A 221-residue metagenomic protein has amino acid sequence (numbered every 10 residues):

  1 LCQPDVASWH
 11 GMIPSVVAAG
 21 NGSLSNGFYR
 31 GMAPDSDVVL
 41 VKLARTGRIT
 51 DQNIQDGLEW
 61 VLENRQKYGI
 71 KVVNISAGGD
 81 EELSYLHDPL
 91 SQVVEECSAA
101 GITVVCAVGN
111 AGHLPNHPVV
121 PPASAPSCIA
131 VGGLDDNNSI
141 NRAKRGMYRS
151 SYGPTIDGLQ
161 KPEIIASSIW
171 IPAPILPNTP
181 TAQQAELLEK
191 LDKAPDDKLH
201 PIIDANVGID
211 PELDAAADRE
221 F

Functional and structural regions predicted by a protein language model:
L1-Q52, Q66-K71, A99, S124-C128 (+2 more regions): Subtilisin-like serine protease catalytic core
L24, A44-R48, G79-E82, N110-L114 (+2 more regions): Solvent-exposed loop/turn segments at secondary-structure junctions within structured extracellular/periplasmic domains
N26-F28, L90-V94, P115-V119, R149-S151: Short beta-alpha junctions and helix-cap segments that line functional grooves
K42, N74-G78, V105-V108, G132-G133 (+1 more regions): A cross-family glycoside hydrolase active-site/sugar-binding cleft signature
L58-Y85, A107, D210: Short acidic, glycine-rich surface-loop motifs adjacent to enzyme active sites
P89-V104: Catalytic-core regions built around general acid/base machinery
N110-A125: Glycine-rich, charge-decorated loop segments at or immediately adjacent to ligand/cofactor-binding or catalytic sites
A123-F221: Extracellular S/T/G-rich loop segment that most often corresponds to the catalytic His/Ser-adjacent loop
